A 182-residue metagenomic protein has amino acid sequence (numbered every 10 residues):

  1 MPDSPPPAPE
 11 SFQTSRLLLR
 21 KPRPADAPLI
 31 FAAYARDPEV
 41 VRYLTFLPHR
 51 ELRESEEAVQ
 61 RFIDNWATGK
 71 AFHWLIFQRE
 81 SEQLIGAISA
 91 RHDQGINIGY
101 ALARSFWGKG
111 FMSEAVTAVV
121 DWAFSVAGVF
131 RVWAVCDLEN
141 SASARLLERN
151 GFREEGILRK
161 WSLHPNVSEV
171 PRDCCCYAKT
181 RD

Functional and structural regions predicted by a protein language model:
M1-L29, A33-P38, H73-D182: Acyl-donor (CoA/ACP) binding surface of acyl/acetyltransferases
E39-R61, F72: Conserved GNAT-fold acetyl-CoA-binding loop/helix
I63-D64, L163: Short beta-turn/strand-loop junction motif enriched in small, turn-promoting residues
D64-K70: Short loop/turn motifs at secondary-structure junctions and domain boundaries
